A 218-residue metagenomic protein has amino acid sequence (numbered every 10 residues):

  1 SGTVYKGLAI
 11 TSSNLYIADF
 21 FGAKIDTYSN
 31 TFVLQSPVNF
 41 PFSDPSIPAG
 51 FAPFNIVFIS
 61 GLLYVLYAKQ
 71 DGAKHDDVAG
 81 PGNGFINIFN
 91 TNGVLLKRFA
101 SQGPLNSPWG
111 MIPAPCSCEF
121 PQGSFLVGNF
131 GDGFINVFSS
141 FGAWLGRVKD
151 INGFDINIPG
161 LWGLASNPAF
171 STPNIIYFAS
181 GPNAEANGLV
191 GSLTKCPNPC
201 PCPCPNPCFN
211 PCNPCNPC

Functional and structural regions predicted by a protein language model:
S1-P199: Sequence/structural signature of beta-propeller domains
C196-C218: Cysteine-dense, low-complexity repeat segments
